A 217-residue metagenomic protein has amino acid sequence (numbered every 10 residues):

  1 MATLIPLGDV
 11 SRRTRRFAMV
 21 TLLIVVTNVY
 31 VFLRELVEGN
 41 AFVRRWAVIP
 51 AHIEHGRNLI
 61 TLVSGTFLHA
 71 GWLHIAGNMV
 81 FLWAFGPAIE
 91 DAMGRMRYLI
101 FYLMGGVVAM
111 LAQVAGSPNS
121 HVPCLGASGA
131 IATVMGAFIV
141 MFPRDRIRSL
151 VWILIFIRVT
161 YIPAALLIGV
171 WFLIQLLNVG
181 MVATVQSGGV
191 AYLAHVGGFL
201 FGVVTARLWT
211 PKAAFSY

Functional and structural regions predicted by a protein language model:
M1-Y217: A detector for small-residue-rich transmembrane helices and their helix-helix packing motifs
